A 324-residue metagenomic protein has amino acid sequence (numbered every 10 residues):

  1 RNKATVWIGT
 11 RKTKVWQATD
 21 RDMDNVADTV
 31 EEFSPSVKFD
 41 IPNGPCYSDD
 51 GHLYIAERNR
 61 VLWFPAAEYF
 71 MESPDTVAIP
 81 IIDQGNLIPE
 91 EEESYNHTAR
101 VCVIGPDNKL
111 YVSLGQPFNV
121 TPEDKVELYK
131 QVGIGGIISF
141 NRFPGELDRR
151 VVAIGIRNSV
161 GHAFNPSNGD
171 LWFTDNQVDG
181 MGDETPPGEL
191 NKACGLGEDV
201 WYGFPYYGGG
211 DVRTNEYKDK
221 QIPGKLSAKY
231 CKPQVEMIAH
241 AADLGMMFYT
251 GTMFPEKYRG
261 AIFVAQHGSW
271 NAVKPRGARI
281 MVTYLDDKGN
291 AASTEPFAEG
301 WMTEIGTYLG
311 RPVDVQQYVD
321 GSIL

Functional and structural regions predicted by a protein language model:
K3-A27, A67-Y69, K288: Beta-propeller domains
K3-A4, D50-G51, D107-N108, N168-G169 (+2 more regions): Short coil/turn segments that connect the beta-strands within blades of beta-propeller domains
I8-G9, I55, V112, F173 (+1 more regions): Conserved beta-strand element within WD40/beta-propeller blades
D22, D49-G51, P65-P74, P106-D107 (+3 more regions): Flexible "stalk/tail and boundary" regions
V30-C46, H52, R58-G105: Asp-box/WD-like beta-propeller blade repeats and closely related beta-sheet repeat scaffolds
F33-K38, I81-S94, V151-G155, V235-I238 (+2 more regions): Surface loop/turn motifs at the tips and blade-to-blade linkers of beta-strand repeat domains
L62, A99, Q116-E127, V132-E146 (+3 more regions): Beta-propeller domain segments
